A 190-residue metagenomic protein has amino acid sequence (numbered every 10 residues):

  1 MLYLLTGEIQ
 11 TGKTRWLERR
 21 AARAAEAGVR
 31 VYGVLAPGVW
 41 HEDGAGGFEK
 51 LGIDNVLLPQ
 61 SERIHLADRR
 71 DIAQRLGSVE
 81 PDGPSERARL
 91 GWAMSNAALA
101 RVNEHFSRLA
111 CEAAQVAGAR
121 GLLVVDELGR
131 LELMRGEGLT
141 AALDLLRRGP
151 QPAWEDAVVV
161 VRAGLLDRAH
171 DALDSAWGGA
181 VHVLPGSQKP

Functional and structural regions predicted by a protein language model:
L2: Walker A (P-loop) ATP-phosphate-binding motif of ABC ATPase nucleotide-binding domains
L5: Hydrophobic anchor at the beta1->P-loop junction of P-loop NTPases
I9: The conserved Walker
K13: Conserved lysine of the Walker
E18-E86: N-terminal phosphate/diphosphate-binding loop that engages ATP/GTP or pyrophosphate donors across diverse enzyme folds
G28, G118-G121, W154: A general structural motif
R75-M134: Phosphate-binding/switch loop-helix module in NTP-utilizing enzymes
C111, L128-P190: Replace "adjacent to P-loop NTPase cores in ATP/GTP-dependent enzymes" with "adjacent to NTP-binding cores
